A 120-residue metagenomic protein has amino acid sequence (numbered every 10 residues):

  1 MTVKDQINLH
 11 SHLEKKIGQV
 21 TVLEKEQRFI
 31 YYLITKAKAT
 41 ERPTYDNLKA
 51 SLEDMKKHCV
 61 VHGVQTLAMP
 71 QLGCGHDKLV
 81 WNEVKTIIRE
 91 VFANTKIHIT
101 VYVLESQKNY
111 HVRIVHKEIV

Functional and structural regions predicted by a protein language model:
M1-V120: Macrodomain-like recognition of ADP-ribose-binding/processing modules
